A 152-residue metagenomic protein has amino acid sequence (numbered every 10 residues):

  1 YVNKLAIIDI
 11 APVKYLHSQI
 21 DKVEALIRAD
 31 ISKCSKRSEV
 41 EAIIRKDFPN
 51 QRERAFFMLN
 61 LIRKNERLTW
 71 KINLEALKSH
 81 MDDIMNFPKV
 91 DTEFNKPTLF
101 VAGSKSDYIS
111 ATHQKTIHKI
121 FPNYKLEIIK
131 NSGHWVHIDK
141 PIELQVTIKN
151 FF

Functional and structural regions predicted by a protein language model:
V2-N3, K14, Y124, S132: Core-facing hydrophobic residues within beta-strands of well-ordered domains
N3-R37: Flexible "cap/lid" loop of the alpha/beta hydrolase fold
I10, G103, N131: Cofactor-binding loop segments of dinucleotide-utilizing enzymes, especially the Rossmann-like FAD- and NAD(P)+-binding
A25, E39, I43, A76-S79 (+2 more regions): Alpha-helical elements of Rossmann-like donor-binding domains used by nucleotide-donor carbohydrate transfer enzymes
S32-P88: Conserved alpha/beta-hydrolase catalytic His-Asp/Glu region
N65-I120, K125-I128: Conserved serine/cysteine hydrolase catalytic core
Y124-F152: Catalytic active-site module of serine/aspartate enzymes centered on a nucleophile-bearing elbow/loop
